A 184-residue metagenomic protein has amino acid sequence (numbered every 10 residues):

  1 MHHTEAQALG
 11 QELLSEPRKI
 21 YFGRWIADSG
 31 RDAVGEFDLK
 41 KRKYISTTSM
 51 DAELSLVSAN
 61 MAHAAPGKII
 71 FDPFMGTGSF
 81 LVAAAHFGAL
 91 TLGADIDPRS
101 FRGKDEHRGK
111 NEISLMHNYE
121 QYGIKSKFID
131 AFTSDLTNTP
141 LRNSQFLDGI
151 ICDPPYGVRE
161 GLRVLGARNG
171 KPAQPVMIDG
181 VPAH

Functional and structural regions predicted by a protein language model:
E5-H184: Class I S-adenosyl-L-methionine-dependent methyltransferase catalytic core
